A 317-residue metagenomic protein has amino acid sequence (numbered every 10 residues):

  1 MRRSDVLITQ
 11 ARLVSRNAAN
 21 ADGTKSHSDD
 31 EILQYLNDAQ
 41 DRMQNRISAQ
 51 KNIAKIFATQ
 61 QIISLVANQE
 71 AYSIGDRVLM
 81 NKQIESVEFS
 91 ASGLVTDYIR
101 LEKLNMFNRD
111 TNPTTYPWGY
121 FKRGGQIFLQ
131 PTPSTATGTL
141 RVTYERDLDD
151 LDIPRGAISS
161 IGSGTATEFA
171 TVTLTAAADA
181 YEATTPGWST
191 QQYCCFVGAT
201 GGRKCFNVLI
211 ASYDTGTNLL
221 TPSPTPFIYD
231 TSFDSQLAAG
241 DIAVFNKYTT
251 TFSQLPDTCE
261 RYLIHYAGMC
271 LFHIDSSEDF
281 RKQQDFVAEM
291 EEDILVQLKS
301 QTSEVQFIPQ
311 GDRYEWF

Functional and structural regions predicted by a protein language model:
M1-T173, A178-F317: Glycine-enriched, solvent-exposed interface loops adjoining structured elements
